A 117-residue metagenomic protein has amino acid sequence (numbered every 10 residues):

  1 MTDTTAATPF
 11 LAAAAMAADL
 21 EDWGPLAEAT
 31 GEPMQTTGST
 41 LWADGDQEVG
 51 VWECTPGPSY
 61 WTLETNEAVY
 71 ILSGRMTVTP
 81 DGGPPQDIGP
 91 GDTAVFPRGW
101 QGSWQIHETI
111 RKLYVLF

Functional and structural regions predicted by a protein language model:
M1-D46: A short, N-terminal "cap"/entry segment at the start of jelly-roll beta-barrel domains of the cupin/DSBH fold
A43-L63, P97-R98: Conserved short histidine dyad/triad with adjacent acidic residue
V49-V51, A68, T93: Conserved hydrophobic/aromatic beta-strand scaffold that supports enzyme active sites
C54, L63-V78: Short, conserved beta-strand element in jelly-roll/cupin
W61, V78, K112-Y114: Short hydrophobic/aromatic-rich beta-strand segments that constitute the beta-sheet cores of beta-sandwich/beta-barrel
G82-R98: Short acidic-glycine-tyrosine-enriched beta hairpin
R98-F117: Ligand-binding loop in jelly-roll beta-barrel domains
